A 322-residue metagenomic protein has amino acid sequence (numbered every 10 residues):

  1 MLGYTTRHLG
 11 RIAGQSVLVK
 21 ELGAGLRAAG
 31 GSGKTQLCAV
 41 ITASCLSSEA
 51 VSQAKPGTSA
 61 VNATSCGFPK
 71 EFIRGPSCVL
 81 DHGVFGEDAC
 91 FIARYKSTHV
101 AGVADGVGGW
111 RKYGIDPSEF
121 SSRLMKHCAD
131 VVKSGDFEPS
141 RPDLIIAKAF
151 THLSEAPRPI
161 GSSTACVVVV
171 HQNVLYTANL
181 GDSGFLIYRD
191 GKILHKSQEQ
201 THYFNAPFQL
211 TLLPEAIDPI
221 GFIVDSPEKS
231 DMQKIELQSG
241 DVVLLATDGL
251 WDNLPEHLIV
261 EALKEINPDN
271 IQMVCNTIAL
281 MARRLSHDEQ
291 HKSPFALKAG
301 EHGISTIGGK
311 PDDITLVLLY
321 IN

Functional and structural regions predicted by a protein language model:
M1-N322: PP2C/PPM-type serine/threonine phosphatase catalytic domain
